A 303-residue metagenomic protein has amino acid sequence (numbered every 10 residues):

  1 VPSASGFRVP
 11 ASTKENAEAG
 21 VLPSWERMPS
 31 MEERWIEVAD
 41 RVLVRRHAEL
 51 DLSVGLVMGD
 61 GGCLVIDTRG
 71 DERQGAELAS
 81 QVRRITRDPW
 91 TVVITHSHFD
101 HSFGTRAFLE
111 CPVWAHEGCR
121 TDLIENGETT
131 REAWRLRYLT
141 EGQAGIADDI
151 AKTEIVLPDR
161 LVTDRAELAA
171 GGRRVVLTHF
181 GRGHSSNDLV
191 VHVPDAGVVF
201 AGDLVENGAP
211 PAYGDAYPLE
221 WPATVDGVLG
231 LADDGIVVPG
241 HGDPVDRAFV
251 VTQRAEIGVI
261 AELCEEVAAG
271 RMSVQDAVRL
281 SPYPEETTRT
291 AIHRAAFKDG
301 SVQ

Functional and structural regions predicted by a protein language model:
S3, R8-S12, A19: Intrinsically disordered, low-complexity segments enriched in serine/proline and basic residues
S12, R27-P29, G142-G145, G230-A232 (+1 more regions): Accessory terminal helices/loops
K14-S30: Short, Lys/Arg-enriched N-terminal segments with co-localized hydrophobic residues within the first ~10-30 amino acids
E33-Q81, L189-G202: Conserved beta-strand hairpin/beta-sheet module of binuclear metal-dependent hydrolase folds, prominently
E37, T121-H179, D195, V225: Metallo-beta-lactamase
R41, V57, D67, V82 (+9 more regions): Divalent metal-coordination and catalytic microenvironments
D60-G62, E72-A115, D233: Active-site metal-binding motif and surrounding structural segment of the metallo-beta-lactamase
G62-L64, G70-E72, E167, R174-V259: Metallo-beta-lactamase
